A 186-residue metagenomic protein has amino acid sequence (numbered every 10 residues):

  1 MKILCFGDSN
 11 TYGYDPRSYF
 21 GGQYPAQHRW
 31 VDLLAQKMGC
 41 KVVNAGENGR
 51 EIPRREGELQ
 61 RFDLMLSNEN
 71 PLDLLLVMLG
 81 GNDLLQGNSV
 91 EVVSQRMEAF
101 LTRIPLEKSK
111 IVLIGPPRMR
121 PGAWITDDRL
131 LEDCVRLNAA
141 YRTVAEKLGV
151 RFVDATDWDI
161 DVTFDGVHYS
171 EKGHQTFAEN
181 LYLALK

Functional and structural regions predicted by a protein language model:
M1-E47, E51-R55, D63-N68, Q175: Serine-esterase "nucleophile elbow" of acetyl-processing enzymes
H28, Q36-K37, Q60-K186: Alpha-helical cap/lid subdomain in secreted, periplasmic, or secretory-pathway luminal O-acyl-processing enzymes
